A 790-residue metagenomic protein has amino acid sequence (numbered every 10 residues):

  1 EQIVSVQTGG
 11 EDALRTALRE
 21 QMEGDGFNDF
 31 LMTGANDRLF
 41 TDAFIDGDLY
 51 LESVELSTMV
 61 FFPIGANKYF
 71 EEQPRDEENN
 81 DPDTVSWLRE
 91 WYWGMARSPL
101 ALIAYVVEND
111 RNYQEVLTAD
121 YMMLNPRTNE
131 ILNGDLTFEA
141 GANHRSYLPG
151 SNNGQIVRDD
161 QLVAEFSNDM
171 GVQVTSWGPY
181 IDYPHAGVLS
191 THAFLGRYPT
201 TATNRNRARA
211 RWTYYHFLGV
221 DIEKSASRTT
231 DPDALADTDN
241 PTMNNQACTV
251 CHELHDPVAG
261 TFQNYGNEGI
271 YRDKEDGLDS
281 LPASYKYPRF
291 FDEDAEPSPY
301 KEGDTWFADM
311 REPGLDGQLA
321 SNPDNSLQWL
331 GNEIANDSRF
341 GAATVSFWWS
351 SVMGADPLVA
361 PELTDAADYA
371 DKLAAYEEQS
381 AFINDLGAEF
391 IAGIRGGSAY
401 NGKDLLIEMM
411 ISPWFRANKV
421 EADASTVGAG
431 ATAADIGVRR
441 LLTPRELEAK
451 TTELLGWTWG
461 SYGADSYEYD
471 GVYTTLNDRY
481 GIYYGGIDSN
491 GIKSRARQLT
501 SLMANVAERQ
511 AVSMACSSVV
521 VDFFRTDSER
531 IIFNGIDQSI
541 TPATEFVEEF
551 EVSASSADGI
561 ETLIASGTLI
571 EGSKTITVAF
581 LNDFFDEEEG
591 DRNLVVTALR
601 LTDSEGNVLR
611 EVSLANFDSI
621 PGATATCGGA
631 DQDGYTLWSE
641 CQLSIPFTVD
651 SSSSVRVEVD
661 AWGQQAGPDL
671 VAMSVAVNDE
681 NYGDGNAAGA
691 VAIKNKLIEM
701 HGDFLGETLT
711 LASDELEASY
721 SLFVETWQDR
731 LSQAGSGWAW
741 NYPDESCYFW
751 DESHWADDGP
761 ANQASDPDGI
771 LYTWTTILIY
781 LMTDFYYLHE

Functional and structural regions predicted by a protein language model:
E1, G10-N325, D371-F546, N678-E790: His/Asp/Glu-rich metal/cofactor-coordinating catalytic motifs and the adjacent surface-exposed loops that frame enzyme
S326-L330, A557-S566, R592, G628-V649 (+1 more regions): Short beta-strands within extracellular/lumenal beta-sheet-rich domains
L358-D371: Generic long, charged, amphipathic alpha-helical segments
F550-G559, T568-E571: Short proline/glycine- and polar residue-rich coil/turn motifs
E571-T575, T648-E658: Extended extracellular/luminal ectodomain segments enriched in beta-structured repeat modules
V578-G590, D660-A666: Short beta-strand-plus-loop segments that form exposed binding edges in beta-rich domains
N593, S604-G622: Extracellular carbohydrate-recognition regions
L599-L601: Extracellular beta-strand elements of beta-rich domains used for carbohydrate recognition/degradation or cell-matrix
